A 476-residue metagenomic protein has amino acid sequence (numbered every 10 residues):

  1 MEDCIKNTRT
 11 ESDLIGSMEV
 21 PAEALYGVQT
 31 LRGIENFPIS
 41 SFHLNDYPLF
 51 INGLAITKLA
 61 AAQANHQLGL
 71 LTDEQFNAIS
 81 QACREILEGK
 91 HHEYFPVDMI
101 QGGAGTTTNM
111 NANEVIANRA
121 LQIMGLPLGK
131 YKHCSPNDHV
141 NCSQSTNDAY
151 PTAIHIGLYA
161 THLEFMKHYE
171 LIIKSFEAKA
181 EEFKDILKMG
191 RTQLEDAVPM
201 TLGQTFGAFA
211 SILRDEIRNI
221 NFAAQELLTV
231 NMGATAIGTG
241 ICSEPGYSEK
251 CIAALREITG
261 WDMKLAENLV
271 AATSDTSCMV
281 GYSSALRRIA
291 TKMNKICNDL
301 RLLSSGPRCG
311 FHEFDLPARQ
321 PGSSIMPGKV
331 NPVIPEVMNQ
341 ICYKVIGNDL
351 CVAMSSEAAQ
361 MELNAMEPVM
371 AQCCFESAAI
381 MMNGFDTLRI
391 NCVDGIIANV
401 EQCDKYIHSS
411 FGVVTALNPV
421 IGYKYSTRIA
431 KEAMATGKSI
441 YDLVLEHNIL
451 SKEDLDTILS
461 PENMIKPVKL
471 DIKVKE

Functional and structural regions predicted by a protein language model:
M1-E476: Conserved, well-structured ligand/cofactor-binding cores
